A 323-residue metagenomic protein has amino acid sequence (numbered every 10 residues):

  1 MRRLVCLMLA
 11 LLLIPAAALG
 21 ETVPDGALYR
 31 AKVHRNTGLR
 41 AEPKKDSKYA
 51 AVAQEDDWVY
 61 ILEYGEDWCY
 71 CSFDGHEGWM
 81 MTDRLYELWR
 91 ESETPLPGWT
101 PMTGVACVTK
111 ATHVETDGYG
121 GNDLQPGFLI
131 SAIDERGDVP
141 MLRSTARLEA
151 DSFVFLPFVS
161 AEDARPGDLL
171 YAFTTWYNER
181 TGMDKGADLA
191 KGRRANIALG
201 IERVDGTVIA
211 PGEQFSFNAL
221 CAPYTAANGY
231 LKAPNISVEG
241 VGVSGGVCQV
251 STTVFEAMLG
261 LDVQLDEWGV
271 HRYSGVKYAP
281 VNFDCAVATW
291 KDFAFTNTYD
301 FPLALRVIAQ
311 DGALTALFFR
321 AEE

Functional and structural regions predicted by a protein language model:
M1-L4: Positively charged n-region of N-terminal signal peptides that target proteins for export
L9-L13, A17: Hydrophobic core
G20-G38, A51-E55, L62-G65, Y86-D117 (+1 more regions): SH3-family beta-barrel domains
N36, E55-D56, L124-I133, T207-L220 (+1 more regions): Tight coil/turn sites that cap or link beta-strands
A50-D83, G120-S160: SH3/SH3-like beta-barrel superfamily modules
D163-A210: Polybasic, low-complexity association/targeting segments
R194-E239, A257: Secondary-structure boundary elements
A233-E323: Exported/periplasmic cell-wall-interacting domains
